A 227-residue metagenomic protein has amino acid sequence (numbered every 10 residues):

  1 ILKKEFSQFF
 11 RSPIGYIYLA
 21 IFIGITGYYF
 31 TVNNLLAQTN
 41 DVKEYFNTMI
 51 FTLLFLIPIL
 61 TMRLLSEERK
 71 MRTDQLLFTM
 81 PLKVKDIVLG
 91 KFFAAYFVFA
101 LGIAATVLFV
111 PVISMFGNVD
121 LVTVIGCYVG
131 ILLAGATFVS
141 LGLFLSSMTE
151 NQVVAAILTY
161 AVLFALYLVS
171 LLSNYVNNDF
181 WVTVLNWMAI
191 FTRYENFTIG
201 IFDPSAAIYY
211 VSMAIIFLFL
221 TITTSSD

Functional and structural regions predicted by a protein language model:
I1-G15: Aromatic- and glycine-rich beta-strand/loop motifs that create alpha-glucan
S12, I222-D227: Membrane-interface capping segments at transmembrane-helix boundaries
I23-F30, F109, V162-L171: Aromatic-anchored segments of alpha-helical transmembrane domains
G27-T31, V42, T52, A94-V153: Secretory targeting signals
L36-T39, A155-T224: Terminal transmembrane helical anchor/hairpin motif
N47-E67, G102: Long, hydrophobic alpha-helical segments
I57-T61, F109, S140-L141, L220-T221: Hydrophobic/aromatic residues in alpha-helical transmembrane segments
L64-A94: Helix-loop-helix units of permease transmembrane domains in multi-pass membrane transporters, especially ABC
